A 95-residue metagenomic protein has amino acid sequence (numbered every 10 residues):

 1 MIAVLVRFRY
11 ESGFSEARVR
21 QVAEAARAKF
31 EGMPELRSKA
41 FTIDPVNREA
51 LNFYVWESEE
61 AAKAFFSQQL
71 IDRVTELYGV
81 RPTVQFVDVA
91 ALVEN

Functional and structural regions predicted by a protein language model:
M1-A50, E59-Q68, Y78-N95: Short S/T/G/P-rich N-terminal loop/turn motif that feeds into the first structured element of a domain
D72-E76: A common structural junction motif
